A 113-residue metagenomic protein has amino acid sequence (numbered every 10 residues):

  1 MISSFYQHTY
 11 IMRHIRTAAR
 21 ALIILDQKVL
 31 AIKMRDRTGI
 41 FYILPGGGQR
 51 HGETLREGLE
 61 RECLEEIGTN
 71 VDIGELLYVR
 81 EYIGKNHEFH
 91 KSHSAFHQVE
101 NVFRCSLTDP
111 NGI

Functional and structural regions predicted by a protein language model:
M1-L22, D26, S92-H93: Acidic, metal-coordinating catalytic segment for phosphate/diphosphate chemistry, firing primarily on the Nudix
I23, A31, C105-L107: Conserved hydrophobic "DFG−1" position in protein kinase catalytic cores
L30, D72-G74: A short, local hydrophobic-aromatic micro-motif
R37-I40: A conserved beta-turn-beta hairpin within the catalytic core of GNAT-like acetyltransferases that forms part
Y42-P45: A short gly/proline-enriched turn/hairpin at secondary-structure junctions
R50-D72, I83-I113: Unchanged
L76-E81: Residue-level recognition of beta-strand microenvironments
